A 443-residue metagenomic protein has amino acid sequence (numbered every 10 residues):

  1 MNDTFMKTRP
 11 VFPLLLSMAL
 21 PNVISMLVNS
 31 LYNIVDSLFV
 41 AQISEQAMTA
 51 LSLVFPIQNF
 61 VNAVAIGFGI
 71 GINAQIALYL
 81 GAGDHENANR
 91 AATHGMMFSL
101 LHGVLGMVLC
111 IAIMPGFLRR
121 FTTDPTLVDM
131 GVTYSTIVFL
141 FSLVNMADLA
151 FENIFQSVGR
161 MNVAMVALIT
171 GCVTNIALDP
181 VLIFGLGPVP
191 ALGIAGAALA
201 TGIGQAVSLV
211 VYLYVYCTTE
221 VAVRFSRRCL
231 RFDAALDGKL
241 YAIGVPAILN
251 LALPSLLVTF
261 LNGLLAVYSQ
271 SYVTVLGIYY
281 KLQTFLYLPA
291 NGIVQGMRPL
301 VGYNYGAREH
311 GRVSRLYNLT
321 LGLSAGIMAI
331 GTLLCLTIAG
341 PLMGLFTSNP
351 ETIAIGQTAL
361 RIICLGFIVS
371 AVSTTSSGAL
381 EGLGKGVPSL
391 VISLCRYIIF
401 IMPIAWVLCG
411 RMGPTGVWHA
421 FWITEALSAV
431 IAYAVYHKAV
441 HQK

Functional and structural regions predicted by a protein language model:
M1-A19, I76-L143, V189-V245, V301-G366 (+1 more regions): Short alpha-helical transmembrane segments in multi-pass integral membrane proteins
T8, F12-L31, V35, I57-V64 (+6 more regions): Residue-level signal for short hydrophobic patches within transmembrane helices of multi-pass membrane transporters
S17-D36, I137, G171, G204-S208 (+4 more regions): Transmembrane helical elements of multi-pass membrane transporters/channels
L27, L31-T49, L118-P125, V181-L192 (+4 more regions): Helix-terminus/linker motif at the lipid-water interface of multi-pass membrane proteins
F39-N59, T126-M130, I194-G196, L236-I243 (+5 more regions): Interfacial/gating helices of multi-pass transporter permease domains
M48-V108, N145-G159, V163-A164, N262 (+2 more regions): Small-residue-rich hydrophobic transmembrane alpha-helices
F60-A63, M107, N175-P180, L209-L213 (+4 more regions): Hydrophobic transmembrane alpha-helices of multi-pass small-molecule transporters
G69, N73, V138-Q156, A164-C172 (+5 more regions): Short runs within selected transmembrane alpha-helices of multi-pass transporters and secretion channels
